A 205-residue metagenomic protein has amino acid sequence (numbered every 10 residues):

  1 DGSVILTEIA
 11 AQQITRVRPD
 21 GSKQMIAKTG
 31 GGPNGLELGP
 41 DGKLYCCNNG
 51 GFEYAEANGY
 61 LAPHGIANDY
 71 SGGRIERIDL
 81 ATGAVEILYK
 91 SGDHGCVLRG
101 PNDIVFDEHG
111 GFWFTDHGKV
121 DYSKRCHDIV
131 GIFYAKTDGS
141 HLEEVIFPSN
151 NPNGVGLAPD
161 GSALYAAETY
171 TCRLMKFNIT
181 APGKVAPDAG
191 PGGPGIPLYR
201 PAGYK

Functional and structural regions predicted by a protein language model:
D1-K205: Sequence-structural signature of mature extracellular/luminal beta-sheet repeat domains, prominently beta-propellers
